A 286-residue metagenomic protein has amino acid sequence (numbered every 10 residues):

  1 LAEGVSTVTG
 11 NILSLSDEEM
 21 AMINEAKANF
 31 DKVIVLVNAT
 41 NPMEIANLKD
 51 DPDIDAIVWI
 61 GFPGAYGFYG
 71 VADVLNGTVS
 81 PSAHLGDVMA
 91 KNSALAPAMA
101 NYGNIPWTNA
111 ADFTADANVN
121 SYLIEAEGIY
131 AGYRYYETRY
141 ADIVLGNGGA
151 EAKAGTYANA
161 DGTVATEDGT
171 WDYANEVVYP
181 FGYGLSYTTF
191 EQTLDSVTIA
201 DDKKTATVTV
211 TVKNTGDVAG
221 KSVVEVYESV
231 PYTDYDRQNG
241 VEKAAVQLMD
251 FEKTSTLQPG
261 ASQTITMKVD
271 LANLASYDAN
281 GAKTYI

Functional and structural regions predicted by a protein language model:
L1-I286: C-terminal non-catalytic regions of proteins with extracellular/luminal or membrane-system context
